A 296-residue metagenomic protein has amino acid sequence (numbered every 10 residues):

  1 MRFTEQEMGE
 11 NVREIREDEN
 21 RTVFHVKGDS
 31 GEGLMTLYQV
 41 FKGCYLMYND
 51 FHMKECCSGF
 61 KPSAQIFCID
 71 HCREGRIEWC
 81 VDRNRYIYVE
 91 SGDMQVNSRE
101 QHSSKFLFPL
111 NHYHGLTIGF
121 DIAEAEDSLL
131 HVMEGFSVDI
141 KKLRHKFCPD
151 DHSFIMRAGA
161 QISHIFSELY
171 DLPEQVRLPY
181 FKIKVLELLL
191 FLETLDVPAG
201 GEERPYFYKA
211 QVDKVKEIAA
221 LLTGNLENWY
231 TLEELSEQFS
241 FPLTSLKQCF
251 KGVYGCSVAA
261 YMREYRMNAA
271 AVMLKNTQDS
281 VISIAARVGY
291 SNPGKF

Functional and structural regions predicted by a protein language model:
M1-S63: N-terminal low-complexity or simple alpha-helical regulatory segments that function as activation/interaction modules
Y48-D50, C68-D70, H114-D121: Short hydrophobic beta-strand segments that form the core of ligand-binding sensory/regulatory domains
S63-N84, G92-M94, D121-I122: Glycine- and acidic-residue-biased ligand/ion/polar-headgroup-sensing regions
C80, Y88-Y208, L232, E237-L243 (+2 more regions): Alpha-helical bundle regulatory/interaction domains
G159-S163, V212, K216, E264: Amphipathic alpha-helical repeat elements characteristic of tetratricopeptide repeat
F181, L222, L246: Conserved hydrophobic/aromatic pocket- or pore-lining residues that grip, position, or stack substrates in active sites
K216-G224, N228-E234, G252-G294: Terminal helix-turn-helix DNA-binding modules in bacterial transcription factors
L246, F250, K295-F296: Short hydrophobic/aromatic patch on the recognition helix
